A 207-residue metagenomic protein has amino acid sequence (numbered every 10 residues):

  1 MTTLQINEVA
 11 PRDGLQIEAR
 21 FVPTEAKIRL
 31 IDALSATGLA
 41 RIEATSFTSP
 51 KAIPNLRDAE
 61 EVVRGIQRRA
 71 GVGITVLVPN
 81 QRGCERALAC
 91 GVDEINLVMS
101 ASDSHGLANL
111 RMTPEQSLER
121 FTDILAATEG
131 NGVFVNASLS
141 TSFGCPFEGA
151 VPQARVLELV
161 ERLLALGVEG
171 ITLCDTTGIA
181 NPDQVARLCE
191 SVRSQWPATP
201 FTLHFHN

Functional and structural regions predicted by a protein language model:
N7-A26, V72-Q81, L107-T113, T141-R155 (+1 more regions): Active-site mouth loops of central-metabolism enzymes
N7-V9, D93-S102, N136-S140: Non-cysteine beta-strand/loop elements that form the S-adenosyl-L-methionine
G14, L34, A87, I95 (+2 more regions): Conserved, mostly hydrophobic/aromatic
T24-V72, V78-R86, G91-V92: Glycine-rich, positively charged N-terminal anion/phosphate-binding segment
G38, A89-I95, A165-E169, S191-F201: Glycine-enriched alpha-helix->loop->beta-strand junction motifs that scaffold or abut catalytic
A40-G65, V98-T113, T141-F147, T172-D183: Glycine-rich, proline-tolerant flexible connector loops at the mouths of alpha/beta enzymes
A52-V76, E115-A137, E158-E161, D183-L203: Alpha-helix-loop-beta-strand connector modules within alpha/beta enzyme cores
S102-G170, C174-T176: Conserved anion-binding
